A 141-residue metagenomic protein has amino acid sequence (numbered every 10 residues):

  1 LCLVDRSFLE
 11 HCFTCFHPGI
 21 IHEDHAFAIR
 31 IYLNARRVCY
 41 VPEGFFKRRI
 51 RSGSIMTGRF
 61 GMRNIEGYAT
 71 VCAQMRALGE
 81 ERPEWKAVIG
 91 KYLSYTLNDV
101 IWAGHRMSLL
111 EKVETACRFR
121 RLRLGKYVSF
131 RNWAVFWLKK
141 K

Functional and structural regions predicted by a protein language model:
L1-F60: Conserved nucleotide-sugar donor-binding catalytic segment
L1-L3, H17-I20, G67, G79-K86 (+1 more regions): Catalytic cores of nucleotide-enabled group-transfer and carboxylate-activating enzymes in metabolic and assembly-line
T14, Y32-A35, Y40-V41, I55-G58 (+3 more regions): Gram-positive cell-envelope targeting signals
H25, G61-I65, K86: Amphipathic, non-membrane alpha-helical segments in soluble helical-bundle scaffolds
T70-A77, T115-R121: Amphipathic alpha-helices of TPR/Sel1-like and other helical repeat/solenoid scaffolds
R76, P83-K112, K139: Alpha-helical protein-protein interaction/assembly modules
G104-K141: Membrane-interface aromatic/basic loop that binds lipid-linked glycans or pyrophosphate carriers, typified by
